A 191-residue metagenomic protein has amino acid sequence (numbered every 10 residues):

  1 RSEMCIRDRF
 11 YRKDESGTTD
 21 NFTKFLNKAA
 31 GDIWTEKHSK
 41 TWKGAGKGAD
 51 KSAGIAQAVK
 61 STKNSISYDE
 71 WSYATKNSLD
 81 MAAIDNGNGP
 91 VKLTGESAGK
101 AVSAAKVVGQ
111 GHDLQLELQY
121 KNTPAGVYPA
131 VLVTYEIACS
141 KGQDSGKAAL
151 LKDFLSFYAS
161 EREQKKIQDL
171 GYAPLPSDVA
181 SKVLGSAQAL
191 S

Functional and structural regions predicted by a protein language model:
R1, N122-S191: Extracellular/periplasmic juxtamembrane helices and adjacent flexible linkers that interface with membrane partners
E3-I6: Short, small-residue-biased leader/transition segments that mark boundaries at the very start of proteins
R9, A49, Y68-W71, M81 (+3 more regions): Generic structural hydrophobic/aromatic packing signal, biased to beta-strands
Y11, T19-D20, K24, A130-A138: Periplasmic solute-binding protein
R12, F25-D32, A58-S65, W71-A74 (+6 more regions): Structured segments of extracytoplasmic/periplasmic soluble domains in secreted or envelope-associated proteins
E15-V107: Ligand-binding pocket segment of bilobal, Venus flytrap-like solute-binding proteins
E36, G44, A49, N86 (+3 more regions): Generic structural "secondary-structure junction" signal
N88-A149: C-terminal lobe and pocket-closing loops of periplasmic/extracytoplasmic Venus-flytrap solute-binding proteins
